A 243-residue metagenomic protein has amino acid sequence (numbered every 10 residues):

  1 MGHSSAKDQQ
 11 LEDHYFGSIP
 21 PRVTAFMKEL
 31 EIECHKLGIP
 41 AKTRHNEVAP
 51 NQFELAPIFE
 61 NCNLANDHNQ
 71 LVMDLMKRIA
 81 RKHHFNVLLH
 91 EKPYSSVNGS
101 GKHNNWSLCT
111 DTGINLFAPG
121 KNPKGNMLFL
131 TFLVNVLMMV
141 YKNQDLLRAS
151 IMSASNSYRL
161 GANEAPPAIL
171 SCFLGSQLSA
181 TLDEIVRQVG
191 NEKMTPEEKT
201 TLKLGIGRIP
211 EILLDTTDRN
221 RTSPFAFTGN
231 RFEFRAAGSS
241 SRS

Functional and structural regions predicted by a protein language model:
M1-H83, V87-L89, V97-S243: Glycine-rich, acidic/polar active-site loops that bind/position phosphate-bearing ligands
P93: Glycine-rich N-terminal segment of FAD-binding domains in flavoprotein oxidoreductases, spanning the beta-loop-helix
